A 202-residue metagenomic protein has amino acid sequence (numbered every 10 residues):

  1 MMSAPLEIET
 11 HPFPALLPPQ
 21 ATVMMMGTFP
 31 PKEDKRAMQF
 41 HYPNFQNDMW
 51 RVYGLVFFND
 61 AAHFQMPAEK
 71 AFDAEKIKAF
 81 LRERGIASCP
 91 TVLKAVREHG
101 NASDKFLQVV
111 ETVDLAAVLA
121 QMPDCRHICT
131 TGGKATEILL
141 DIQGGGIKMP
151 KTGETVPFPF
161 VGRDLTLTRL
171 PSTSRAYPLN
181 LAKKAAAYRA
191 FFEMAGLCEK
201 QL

Functional and structural regions predicted by a protein language model:
M1-A15, P19, P31-R36, P43-F45 (+2 more regions): C-terminal capping/extension of enzyme domains
L16, K78-L81, Q121: Short, conserved, surface-exposed binding loops centered on an aromatic residue
T22-V23, H127: Structural motif
M25-T28: N-terminal nucleotide-binding beta1-loop-alpha1 segment
D34, M38-L107: Short, surface-exposed acidic-centric catalytic microdomains
V52-V56, A135-I138, A190, M194: Amphipathic alpha-helical segments that form well-ordered structural scaffolds and often line/cohere around active
F57, I142-Q143: Active-site catalytic pocket residues across diverse enzymes, especially alpha/beta-hydrolases
E83-I142: Internal catalytic-core helix/loop-beta-alpha segment that presents or stabilizes conserved functional determinants
